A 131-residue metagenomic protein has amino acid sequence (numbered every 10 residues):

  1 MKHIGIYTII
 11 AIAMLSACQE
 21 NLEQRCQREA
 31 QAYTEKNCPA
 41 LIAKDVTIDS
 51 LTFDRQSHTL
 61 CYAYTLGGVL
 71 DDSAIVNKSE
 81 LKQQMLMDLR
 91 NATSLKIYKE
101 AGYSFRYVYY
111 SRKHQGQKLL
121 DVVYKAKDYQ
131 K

Functional and structural regions predicted by a protein language model:
K2-I9: Sec-dependent signal peptide recognition, specifically the positively charged N-region followed immediately by
C18-L22: Bacterial signal peptide processing site
Q27-T47: Post-signal peptide N-terminal segment of mature Sec-exported envelope proteins
I42-G68: Short edge beta-strands and adjacent turn/loop segments
D72-Y98: Short, non-transmembrane amphipathic alpha-helical segments
L89-K118: A short amphipathic beta-strand at an alpha->beta junction
K118-K131: Short, low-complexity, Pro/Ser/Thr/Gly-rich segments in the mature regions of secreted, periplasmic
